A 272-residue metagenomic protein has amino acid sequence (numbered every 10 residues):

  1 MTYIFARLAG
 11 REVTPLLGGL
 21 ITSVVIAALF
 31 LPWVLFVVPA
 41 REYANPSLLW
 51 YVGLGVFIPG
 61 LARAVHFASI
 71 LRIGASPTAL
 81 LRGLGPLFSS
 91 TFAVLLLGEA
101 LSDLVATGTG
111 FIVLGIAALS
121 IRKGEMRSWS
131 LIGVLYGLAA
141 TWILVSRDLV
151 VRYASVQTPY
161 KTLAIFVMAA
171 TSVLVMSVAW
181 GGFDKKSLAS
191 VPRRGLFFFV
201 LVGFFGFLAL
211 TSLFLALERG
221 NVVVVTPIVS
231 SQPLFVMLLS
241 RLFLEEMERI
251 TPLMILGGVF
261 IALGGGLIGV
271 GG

Functional and structural regions predicted by a protein language model:
M1-I4, L31, V56-G60, A64 (+7 more regions): Hydrophobic/small/kink-forming positions within alpha-helical transmembrane segments of polytopic membrane proteins
M1-L17, I21-G53, R63-I73, I121-L138 (+4 more regions): Membrane-interface interhelical linkers
P15-G19, T78, L163-I165, V225 (+1 more regions): Juxtamembrane helix-start motifs in multi-pass secondary transporters
L20, S76-A79, G83, F166 (+1 more regions): Conserved glycine-rich helix-kink/hinge and helix-boundary motifs of the Major Facilitator Superfamily
V25-F30, L81-L96, G110, A170-V175 (+3 more regions): Alpha-helical transmembrane segments of compact multi-pass small-molecule transporters, enriched in specific families
F30, S90-V94, L104-K123, T251-G272: Hydrophobic transmembrane alpha-helices of multi-pass small-molecule transport proteins
Y43-I58, L97-L114, L138, P159-L174 (+1 more regions): Structural signature of hydrophobic alpha-helical transmembrane segments
I132-V156, Y160-T162: Selected transmembrane alpha-helices and immediately adjacent juxtamembrane segments of polytopic inner-membrane
